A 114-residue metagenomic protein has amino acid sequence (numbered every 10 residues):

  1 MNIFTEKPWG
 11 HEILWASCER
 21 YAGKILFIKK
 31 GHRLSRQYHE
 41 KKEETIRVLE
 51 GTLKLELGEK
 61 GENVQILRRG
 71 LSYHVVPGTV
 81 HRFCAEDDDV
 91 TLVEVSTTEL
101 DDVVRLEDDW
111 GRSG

Functional and structural regions predicted by a protein language model:
N2-K42: A short glycine-rich, His/Asp/Glu-containing loop-to-beta-strand
I3-K7, C84-G114: Double-stranded beta-helix
K41-G58: Glycine- and acidic-residue-biased ligand/ion/polar-headgroup-sensing regions
E59-G78: Short acidic-glycine-tyrosine-enriched beta hairpin
